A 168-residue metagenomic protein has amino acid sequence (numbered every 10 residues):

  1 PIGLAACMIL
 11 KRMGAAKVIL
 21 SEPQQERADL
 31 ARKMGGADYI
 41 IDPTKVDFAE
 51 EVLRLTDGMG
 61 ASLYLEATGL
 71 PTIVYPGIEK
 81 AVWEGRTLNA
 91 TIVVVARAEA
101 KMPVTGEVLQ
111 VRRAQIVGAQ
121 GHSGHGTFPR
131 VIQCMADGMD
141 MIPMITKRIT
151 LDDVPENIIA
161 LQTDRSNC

Functional and structural regions predicted by a protein language model:
P1-K45, E50: Mid-domain Rossmann-like dinucleotide-binding core that forms the NAD(H)/NADP(H) cofactor-binding site
C7, A28, V74-I78, G106: Generic hydrophobic/aromatic pocket-lining and core-packing "Φ" positions
P23-Q24, A98, H122: Residues in the short beta-alpha loop(s) of Rossmann-like NAD(P)-binding domains
L55-M59: Glycine-rich phosphate-binding loop signature in dinucleotide/nucleotide-binding domains
S62-L65: N-terminal Rossmann-like NAD(P) cofactor-binding module of classical short-chain dehydrogenase/reductase
T68-G69, A96-R97: Short glycine-/small-residue-rich Rossmann-like dinucleotide-binding loops
Y75-I78, V82-G85, H125-C168: C-terminal hydrophobic helical "lid"/dimerization subdomain of Rossmann-like NAD(P)H-dependent oxidoreductases
T87-V93, V104-M144: Rossmann-fold dehydrogenase core element
